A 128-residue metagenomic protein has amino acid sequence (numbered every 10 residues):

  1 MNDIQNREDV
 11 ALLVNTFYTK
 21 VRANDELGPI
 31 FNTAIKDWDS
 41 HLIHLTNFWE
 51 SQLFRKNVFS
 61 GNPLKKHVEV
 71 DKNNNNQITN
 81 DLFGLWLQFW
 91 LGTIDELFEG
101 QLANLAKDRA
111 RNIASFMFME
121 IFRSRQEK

Functional and structural regions predicted by a protein language model:
M1-K128: Core of compact, soluble alpha-helical bundle domains
